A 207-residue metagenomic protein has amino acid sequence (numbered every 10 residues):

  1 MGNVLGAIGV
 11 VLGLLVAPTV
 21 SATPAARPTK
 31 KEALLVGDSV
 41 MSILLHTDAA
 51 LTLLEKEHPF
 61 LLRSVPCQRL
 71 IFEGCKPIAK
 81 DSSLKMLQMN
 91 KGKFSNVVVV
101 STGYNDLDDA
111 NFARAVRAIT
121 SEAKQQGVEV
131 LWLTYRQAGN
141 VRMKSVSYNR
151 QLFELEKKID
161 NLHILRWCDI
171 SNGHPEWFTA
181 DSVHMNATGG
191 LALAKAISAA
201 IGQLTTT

Functional and structural regions predicted by a protein language model:
M1-V36, V40-S42, E55-K56, Q88-F94 (+1 more regions): N-terminal secretory targeting modules
K30-V36, V40-R114, V146: Conserved SGNH/GDSL esterase-like catalytic core that processes O-acyl groups on lipids and polysaccharides
L34-V36, L131, H163-L165: Hydrophobic/aromatic beta-strand patches that form the interior of the parallel beta-sheet core in alpha/beta enzyme
L45, A49, G92, G103 (+4 more regions): Sec-exported extracytoplasmic/periplasmic mature domains
A50, M86, A115-I119, Y148-L155 (+1 more regions): A general structural detector for well-ordered alpha-helical segments in enzyme core domains, enriched
V99-N105, T120-N149: Active-site segments of SGNH/GDSL-like serine hydrolases that catalyze O-acetyl group transfer/hydrolysis on lipids
A138-T207: Catalytic His-Asp segment of secreted/periplasmic serine-dependent ester chemistry enzymes
